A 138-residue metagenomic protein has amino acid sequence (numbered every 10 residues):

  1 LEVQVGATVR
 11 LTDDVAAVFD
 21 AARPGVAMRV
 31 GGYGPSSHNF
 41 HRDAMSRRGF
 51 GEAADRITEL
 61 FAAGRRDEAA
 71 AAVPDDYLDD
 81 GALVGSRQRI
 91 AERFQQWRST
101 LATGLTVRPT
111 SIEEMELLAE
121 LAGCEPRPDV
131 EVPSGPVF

Functional and structural regions predicted by a protein language model:
L1-F138: Active-site-adjacent structural elements that line small-molecule/cofactor binding pockets in enzymes
